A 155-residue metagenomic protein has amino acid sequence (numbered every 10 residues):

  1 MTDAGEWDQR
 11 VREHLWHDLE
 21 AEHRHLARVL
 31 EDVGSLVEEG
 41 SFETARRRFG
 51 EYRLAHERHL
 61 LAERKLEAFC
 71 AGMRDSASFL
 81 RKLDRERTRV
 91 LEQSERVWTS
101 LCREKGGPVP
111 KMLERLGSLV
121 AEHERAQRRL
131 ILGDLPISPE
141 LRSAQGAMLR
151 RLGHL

Functional and structural regions predicted by a protein language model:
M1-L155: Small-residue-biased structural context
